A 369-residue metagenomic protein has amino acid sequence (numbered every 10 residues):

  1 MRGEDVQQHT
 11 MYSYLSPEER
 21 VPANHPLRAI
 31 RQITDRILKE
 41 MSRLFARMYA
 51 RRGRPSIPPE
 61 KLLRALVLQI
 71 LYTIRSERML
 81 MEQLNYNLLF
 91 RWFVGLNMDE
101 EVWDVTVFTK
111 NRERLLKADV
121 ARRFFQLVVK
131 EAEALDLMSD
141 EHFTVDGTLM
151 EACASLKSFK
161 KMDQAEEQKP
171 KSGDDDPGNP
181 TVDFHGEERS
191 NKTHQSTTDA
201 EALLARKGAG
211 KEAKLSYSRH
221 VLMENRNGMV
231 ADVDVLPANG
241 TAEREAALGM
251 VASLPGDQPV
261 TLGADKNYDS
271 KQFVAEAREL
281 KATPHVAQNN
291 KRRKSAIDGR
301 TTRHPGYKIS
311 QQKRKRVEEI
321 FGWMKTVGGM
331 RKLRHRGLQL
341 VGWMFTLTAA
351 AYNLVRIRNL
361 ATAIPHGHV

Functional and structural regions predicted by a protein language model:
M1-R36, P180-F184, I357-V369: Charged, often Cys/His-bearing segments associated with DNA-binding zinc-finger transcription factors
R2-D5, M11, L15, L27-L137 (+1 more regions): Basic, low-complexity intrinsically disordered segments
Q8-S13, M41-F45, T106-F108, S196-T198 (+4 more regions): Short acidic (Asp/Glu) and glycine-rich catalytic loops that position anionic groups and cofactors
P22, P26, G53-K61, S76 (+9 more regions): Secondary-structure capping and boundary motifs in well-ordered enzyme cores
A65, L80, D104, V221 (+6 more regions): Hydrophobic, well-ordered secondary-structure elements that form the walls of internal hydrophobic environments
Y72-M79, M229, G329-L333, Y352-P365: Short helix-capping/linker segments at secondary-structure and domain boundaries
N85, V94-E276, L280, N289 (+2 more regions): Polybasic low-complexity intrinsically disordered regions
E166-K169, D176, T181-D183, K266-Q339 (+1 more regions): Helix-centered, glycine/charged polyanion-binding patches within enzymatic domains that contact phosphate-containing
